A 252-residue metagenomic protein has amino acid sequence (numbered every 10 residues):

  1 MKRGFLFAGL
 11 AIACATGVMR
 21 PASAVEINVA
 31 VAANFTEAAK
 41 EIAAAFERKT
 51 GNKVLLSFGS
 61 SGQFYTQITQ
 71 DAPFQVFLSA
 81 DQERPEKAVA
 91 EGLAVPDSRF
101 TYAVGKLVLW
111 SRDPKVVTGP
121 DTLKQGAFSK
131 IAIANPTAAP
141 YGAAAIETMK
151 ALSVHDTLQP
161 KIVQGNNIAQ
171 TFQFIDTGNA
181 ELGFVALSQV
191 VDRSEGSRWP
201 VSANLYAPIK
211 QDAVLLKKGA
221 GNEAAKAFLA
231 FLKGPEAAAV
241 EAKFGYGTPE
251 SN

Functional and structural regions predicted by a protein language model:
M1-G4: Positively charged n-region of N-terminal signal peptides that target proteins for export
L6-F7, A88: General helical structural elements
F7-G17: Bacterial N-terminal signal peptides
V18-A24: Sec/Tat signal peptide C-region and signal peptidase I cleavage site
A24-G51, L55-F58, G62-Q70, S79-Q82 (+1 more regions): Exported/periplasmic ABC-transporter solute-binding proteins
